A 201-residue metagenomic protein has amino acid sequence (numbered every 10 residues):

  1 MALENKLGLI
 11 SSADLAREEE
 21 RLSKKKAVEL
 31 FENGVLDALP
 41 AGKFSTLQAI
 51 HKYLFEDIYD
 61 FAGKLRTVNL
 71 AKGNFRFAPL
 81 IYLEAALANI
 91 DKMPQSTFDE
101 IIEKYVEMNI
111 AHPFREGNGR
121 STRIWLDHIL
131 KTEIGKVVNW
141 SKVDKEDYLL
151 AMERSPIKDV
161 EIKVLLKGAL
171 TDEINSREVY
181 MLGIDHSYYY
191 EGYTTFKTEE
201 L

Functional and structural regions predicted by a protein language model:
M1-L201: FIC/Doc superfamily catalytic core
